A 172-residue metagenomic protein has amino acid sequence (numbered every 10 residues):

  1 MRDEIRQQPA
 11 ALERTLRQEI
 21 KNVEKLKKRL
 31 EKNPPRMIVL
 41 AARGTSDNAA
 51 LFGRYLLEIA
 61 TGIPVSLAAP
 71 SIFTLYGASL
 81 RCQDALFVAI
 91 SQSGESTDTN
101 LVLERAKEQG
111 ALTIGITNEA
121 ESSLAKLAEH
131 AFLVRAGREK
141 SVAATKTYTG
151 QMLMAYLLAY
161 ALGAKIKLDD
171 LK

Functional and structural regions predicted by a protein language model:
M1-R36: An N-terminal, well-structured beta->alpha segment
N22, E31-D170: Glycine-rich phosphate-binding loops that contact phosphosugars or nucleotide phosphates
